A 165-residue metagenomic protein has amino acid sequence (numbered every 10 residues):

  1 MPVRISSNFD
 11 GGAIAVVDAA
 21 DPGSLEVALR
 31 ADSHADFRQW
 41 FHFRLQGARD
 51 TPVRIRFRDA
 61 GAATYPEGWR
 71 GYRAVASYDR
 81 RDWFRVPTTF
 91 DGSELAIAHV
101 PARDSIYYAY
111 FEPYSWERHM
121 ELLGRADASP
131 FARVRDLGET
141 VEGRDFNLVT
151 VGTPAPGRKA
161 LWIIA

Functional and structural regions predicted by a protein language model:
M1-A165: M14 metallocarboxypeptidase catalytic domain recognition
